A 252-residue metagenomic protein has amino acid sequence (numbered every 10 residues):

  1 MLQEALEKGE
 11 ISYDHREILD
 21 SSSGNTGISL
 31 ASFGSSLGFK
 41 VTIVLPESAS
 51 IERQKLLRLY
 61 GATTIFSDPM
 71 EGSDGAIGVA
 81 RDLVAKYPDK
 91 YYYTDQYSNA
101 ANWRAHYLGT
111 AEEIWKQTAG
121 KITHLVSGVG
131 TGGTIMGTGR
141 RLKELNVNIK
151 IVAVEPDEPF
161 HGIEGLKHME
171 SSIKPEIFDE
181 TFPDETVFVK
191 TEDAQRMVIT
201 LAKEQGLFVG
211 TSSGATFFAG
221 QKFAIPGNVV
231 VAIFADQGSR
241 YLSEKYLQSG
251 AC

Functional and structural regions predicted by a protein language model:
M1-C252: PLP-dependent amino-acid enzyme catalytic core
